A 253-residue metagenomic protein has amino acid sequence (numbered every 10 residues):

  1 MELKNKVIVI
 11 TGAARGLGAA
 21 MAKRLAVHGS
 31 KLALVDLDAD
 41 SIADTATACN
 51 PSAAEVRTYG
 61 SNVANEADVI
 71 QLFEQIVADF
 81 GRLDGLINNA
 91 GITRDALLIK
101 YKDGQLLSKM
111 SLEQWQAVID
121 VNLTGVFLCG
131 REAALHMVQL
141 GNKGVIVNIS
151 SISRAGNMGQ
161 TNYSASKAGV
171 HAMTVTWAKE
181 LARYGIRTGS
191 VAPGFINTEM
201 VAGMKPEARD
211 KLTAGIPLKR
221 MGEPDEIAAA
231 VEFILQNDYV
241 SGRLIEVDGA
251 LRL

Functional and structural regions predicted by a protein language model:
E2, R220-V247, R252: C-terminal substrate-recognition "lid" of short-chain dehydrogenase/reductases
L3-A33: Canonical Rossmann dinucleotide-binding motif of NAD(H)/NADP(H)-dependent dehydrogenases/reductases, specifically
K6, R82-L83, M137-S150, R183-I186 (+1 more regions): Active-site loop of short-chain dehydrogenase/reductase
A39-D40, G60-L72, L112, E226: The beta1-alpha1 cofactor-binding region of Rossmann-like NAD(H)/NADP(H)-dependent oxidoreductases
L97-L107, S111-Q116, L212: Substrate-binding pocket helix/loop in short-chain dehydrogenase/reductase
M110-Q114, V138, V147-G169, T174-V175 (+1 more regions): Catalytic loop of short-chain dehydrogenase/reductase
G130-R131, V175: A short, exposed helix-loop element centered on a Lys and neighboring polar residues
